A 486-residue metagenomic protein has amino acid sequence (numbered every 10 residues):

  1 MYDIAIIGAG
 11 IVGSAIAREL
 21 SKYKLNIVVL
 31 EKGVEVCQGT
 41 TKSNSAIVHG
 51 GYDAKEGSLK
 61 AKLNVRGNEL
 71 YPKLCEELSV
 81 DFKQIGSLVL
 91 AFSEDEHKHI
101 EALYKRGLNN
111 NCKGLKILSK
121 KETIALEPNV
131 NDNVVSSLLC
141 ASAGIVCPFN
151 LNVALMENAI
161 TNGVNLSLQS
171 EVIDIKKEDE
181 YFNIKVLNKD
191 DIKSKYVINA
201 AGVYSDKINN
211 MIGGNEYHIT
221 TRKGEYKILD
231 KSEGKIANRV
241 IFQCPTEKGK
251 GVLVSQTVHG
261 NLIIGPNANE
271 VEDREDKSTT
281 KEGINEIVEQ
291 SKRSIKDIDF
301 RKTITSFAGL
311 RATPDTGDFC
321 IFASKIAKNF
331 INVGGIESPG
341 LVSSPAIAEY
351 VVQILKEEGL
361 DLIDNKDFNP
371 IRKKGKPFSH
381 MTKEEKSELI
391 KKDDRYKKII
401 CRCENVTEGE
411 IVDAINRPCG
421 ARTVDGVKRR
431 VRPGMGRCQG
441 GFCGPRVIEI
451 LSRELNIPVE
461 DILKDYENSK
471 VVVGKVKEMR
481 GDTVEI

Functional and structural regions predicted by a protein language model:
Y2-V29: N-terminal Rossmann-like FAD-binding beta1-loop-alpha1 element of flavoenzymes
A15, I175-E180, V186-G265, N269-T280 (+3 more regions): Flavin-dependent oxidoreductases
K22-K42: Glycine-rich FAD pyrophosphate-binding loop
A46-L126, G251-V252: Dinucleotide-binding Rossmann-like beta1-alpha1 core, especially the glycine-rich loop that anchors the ADP
D53, A143-I145, G249, F330-S343 (+1 more regions): Glycine-rich phosphate/pyrophosphate-binding beta-alpha loops
K62-V65, L90-H99, L138-E157, K277-E282 (+2 more regions): Short beta-strand to alpha-helix junction loop
L138-Y196: Helical element adjacent to the flavin cofactor pocket in flavoenzyme catalytic cores
V258-H259, E275-I399, G409-C419, M435: C-terminal catalytic lobe of FAD-dependent flavoproteins
